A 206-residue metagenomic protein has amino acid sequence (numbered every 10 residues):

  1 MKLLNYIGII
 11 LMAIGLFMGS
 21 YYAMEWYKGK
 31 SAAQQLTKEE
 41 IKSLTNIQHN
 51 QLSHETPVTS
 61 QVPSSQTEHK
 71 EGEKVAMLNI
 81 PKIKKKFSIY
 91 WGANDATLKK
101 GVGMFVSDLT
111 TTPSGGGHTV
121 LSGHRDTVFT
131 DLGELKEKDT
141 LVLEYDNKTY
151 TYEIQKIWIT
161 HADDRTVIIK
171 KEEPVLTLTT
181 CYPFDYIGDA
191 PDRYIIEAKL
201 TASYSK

Functional and structural regions predicted by a protein language model:
M1-N5: Positively charged n-region of N-terminal signal peptides that target proteins for export
Y6-K206: Solvent-exposed, non-transmembrane regions of membrane-associated and secreted proteins
